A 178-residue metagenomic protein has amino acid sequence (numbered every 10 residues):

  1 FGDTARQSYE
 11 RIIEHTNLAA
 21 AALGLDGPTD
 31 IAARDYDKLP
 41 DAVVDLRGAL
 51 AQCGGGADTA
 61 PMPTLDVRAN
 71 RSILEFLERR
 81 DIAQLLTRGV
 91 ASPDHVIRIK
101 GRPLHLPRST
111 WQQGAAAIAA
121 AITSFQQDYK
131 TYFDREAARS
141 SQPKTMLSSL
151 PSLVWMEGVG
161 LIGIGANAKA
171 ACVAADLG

Functional and structural regions predicted by a protein language model:
D3: Active-site histidine-anchored catalytic micro-motif
Q7-G178: Domain-length cofactor-binding catalytic modules of enzymes
